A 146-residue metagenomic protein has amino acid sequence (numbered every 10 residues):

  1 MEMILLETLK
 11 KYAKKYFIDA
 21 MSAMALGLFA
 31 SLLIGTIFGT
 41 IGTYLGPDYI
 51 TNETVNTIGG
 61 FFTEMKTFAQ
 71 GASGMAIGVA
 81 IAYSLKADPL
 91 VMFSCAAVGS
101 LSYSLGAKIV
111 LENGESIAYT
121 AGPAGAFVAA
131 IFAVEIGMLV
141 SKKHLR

Functional and structural regions predicted by a protein language model:
M1-R146: Signature of multi-pass transmembrane helix bundles
